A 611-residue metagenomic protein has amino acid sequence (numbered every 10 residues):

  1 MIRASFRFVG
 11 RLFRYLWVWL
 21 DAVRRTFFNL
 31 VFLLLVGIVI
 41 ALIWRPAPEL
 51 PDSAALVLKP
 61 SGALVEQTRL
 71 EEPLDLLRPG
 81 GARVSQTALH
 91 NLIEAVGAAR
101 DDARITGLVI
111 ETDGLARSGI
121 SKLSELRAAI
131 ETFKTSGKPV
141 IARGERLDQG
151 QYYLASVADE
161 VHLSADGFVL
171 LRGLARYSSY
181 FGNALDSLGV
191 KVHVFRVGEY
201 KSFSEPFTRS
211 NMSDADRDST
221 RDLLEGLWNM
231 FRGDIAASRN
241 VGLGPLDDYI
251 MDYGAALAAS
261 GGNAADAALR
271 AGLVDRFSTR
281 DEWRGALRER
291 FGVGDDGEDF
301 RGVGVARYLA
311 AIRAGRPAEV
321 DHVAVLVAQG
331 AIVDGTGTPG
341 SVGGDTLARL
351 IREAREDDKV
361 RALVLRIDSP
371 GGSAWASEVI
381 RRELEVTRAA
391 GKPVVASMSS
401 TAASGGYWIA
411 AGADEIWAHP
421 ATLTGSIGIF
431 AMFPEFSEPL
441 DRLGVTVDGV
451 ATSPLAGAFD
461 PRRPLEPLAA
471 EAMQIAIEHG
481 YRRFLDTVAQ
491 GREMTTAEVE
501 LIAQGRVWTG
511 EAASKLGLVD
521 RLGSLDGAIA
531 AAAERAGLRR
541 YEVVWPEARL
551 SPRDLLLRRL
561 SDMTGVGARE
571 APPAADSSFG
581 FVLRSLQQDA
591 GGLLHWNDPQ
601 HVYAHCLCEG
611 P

Functional and structural regions predicted by a protein language model:
M1-F13: Short, membrane-interfacial amphipathic segments enriched in basic
R11-P48, S53: Hydrophobic alpha-helical transmembrane signal-anchor segments
W17, L58, W408, W508-T509: Tryptophan-centric aromatic hotspots in well-structured domains and transmembrane helices
A54-S179, G315-P439: Cleft-lining beta-strand/loop regions that shape enzyme active-site pockets
K138-V140, S178, G182-L287, S437-A536 (+1 more regions): Charged, glycine-interspersed solvent-exposed loop segments at helix/strand-loop junctions that cap or gate access
G262, D281-V325, I380, R558: Extracytoplasmic and endomembrane cell-envelope/extracellular-matrix remodeling and assembly machinery
A318-K359, A548-P611: Intrinsic disorder and flexible/low-complexity segments
G527-R559: C-terminal intrinsically disordered, low-complexity extensions immediately downstream of enzyme catalytic cores
